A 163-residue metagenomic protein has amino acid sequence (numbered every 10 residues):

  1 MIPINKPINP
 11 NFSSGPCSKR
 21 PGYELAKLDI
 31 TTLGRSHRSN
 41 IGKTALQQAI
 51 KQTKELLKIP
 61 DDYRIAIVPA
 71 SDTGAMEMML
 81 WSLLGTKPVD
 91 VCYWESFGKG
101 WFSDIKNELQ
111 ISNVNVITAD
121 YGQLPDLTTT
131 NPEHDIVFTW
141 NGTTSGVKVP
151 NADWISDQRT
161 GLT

Functional and structural regions predicted by a protein language model:
M1-N40: N-terminal "arm"/small-domain region of PLP-dependent enzymes with the aminotransferase-like
I2-N5, K58-P60, L83-L84, T128-N131 (+1 more regions): Solvent-exposed alpha-helices and their adjacent loops that cap or buttress functional pockets in soluble metabolic
C17, S71-T73, N141-T143: Short glycine-rich anion-binding loops that position phosphate/pyrophosphate groups of nucleotides and phosphorylated
A26-M78, S82, W94-K99, S103-D104: Conserved N-terminal alpha-helix of the aminotransferase class I/II PLP-enzyme fold
N40, L109-N115, D157-L162: Structural alpha-beta junctions
Y63-I65, K87-D90, T160: Short active-site oxyanion
G74, W81-I136: PLP-dependent aminotransferase-like
Y121-T163: Active-site phosphate-binding strand-loop segment of PLP-dependent enzymes
